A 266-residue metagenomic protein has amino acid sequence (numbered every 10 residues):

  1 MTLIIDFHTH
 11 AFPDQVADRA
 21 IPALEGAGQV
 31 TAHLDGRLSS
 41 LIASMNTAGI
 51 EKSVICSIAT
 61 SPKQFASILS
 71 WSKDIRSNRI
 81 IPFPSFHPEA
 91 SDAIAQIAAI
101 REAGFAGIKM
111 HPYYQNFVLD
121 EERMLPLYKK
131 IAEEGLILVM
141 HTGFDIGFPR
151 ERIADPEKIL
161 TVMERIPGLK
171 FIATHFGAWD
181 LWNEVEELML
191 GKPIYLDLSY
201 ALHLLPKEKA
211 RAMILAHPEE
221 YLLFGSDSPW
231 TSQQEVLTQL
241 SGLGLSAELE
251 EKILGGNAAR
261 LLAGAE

Functional and structural regions predicted by a protein language model:
T2-H10, A17-K52, A216-Y221, Q234-E266: Mid-to-C-terminal alpha-helical segments outside catalytic/metal-binding sites
I5-T9, S53-I55, I81-S85, A106-M110 (+4 more regions): Hydrophobic faces of well-ordered beta-strands that scaffold small-molecule active sites in alpha/beta enzyme cores
H8, M45, S72, I100 (+7 more regions): Conserved, mostly hydrophobic/aromatic
L34-D35, A59-K63, P88-S91, E102-E186: Divalent metal-binding pocket/active-site signature
I42-G49, L69-I81, A95-G104, L125-E133 (+3 more regions): Acidic (Asp/Glu)-rich catalytic clusters
N46, I50-E51, M124-G147, L190-P193 (+2 more regions): N-terminal/domain-start segments enriched in small and hydrophobic, helix-friendly residues, covering either
G49-Q64, W71, S77-S85, K109: Short, well-structured secondary-structure segments
F176-E266: H/E-rich (His + Asp/Glu) clusters that bind or coordinate divalent metals
